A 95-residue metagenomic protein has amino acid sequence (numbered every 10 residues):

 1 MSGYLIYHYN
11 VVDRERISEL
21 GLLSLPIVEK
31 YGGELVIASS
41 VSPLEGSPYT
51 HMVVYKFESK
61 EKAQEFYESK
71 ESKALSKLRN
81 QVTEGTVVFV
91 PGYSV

Functional and structural regions predicted by a protein language model:
M1-E68, P91-V95: Short S/T/G/P-rich N-terminal loop/turn motif that feeds into the first structured element of a domain
A63-V88: C-terminal structural segments of small proteins and small subunits
